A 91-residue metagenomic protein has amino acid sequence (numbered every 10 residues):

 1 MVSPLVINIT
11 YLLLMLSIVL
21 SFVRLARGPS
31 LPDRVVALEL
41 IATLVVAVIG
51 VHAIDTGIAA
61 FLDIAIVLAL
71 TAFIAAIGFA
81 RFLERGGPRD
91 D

Functional and structural regions predicted by a protein language model:
M1-R27, L31, V36, I49-L62 (+1 more regions): Flexible extramembrane loops and terminal tails that flank transmembrane helices in small membrane-associated subunits
L12-F22, I41-L44, L70-F73: Hydrophobic alpha-helical transmembrane segments of multipass integral membrane proteins
I64-F79: Alpha-helical membrane-embedding segments and immediately adjacent membrane-interface amphipathic helices
